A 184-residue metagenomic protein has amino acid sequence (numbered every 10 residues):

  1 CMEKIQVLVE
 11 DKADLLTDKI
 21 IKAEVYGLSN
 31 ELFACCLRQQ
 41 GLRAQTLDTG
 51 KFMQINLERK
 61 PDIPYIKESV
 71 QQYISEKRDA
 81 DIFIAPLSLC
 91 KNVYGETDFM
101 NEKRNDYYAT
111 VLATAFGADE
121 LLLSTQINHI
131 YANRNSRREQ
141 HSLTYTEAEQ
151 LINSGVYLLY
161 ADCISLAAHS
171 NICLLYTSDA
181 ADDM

Functional and structural regions predicted by a protein language model:
C1-I164: Nucleotide/pyrophosphate-binding catalytic subdomain
E3-V7, S170, D182: Residue-level marker of intrinsically disordered, low-complexity segments enriched for small/polar residues
Y160-L175: A conserved active-site cap/scaffold subdomain adjacent to cofactor or substrate pockets
Y176-M184: Single conserved hydrophobic/aromatic residue that forms the stacking wall/gate of nucleotide- or nucleobase-binding
